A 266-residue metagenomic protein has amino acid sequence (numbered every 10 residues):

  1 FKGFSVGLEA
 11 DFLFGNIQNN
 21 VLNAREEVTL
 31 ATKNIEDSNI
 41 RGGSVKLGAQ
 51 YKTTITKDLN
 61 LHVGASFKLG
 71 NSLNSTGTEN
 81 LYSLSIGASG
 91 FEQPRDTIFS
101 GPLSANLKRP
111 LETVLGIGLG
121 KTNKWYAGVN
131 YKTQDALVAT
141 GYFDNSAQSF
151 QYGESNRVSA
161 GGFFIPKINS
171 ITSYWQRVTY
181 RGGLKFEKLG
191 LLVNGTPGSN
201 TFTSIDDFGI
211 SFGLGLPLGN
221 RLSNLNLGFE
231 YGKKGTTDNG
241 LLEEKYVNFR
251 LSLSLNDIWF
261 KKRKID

Functional and structural regions predicted by a protein language model:
F1-D266: Outer-membrane beta-barrel porins/channels
